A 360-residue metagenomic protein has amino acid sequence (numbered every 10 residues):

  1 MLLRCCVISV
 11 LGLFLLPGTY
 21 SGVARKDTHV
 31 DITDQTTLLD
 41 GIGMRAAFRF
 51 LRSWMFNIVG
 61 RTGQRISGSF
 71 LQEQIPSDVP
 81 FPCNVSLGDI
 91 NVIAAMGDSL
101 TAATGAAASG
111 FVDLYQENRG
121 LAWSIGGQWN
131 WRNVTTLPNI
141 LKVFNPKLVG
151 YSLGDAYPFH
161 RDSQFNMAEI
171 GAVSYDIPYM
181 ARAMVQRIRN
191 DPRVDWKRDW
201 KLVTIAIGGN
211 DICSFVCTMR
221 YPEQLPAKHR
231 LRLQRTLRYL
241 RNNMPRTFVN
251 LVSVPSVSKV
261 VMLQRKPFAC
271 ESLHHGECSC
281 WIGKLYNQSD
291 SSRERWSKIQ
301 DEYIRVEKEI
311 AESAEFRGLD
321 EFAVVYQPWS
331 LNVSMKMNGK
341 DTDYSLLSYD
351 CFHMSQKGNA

Functional and structural regions predicted by a protein language model:
L2-M96, L100-Y157, W196-D199: N-terminal secretory targeting modules
L16, S99-T101, I170-A172, G208-I212 (+4 more regions): Conserved beta-strand elements of beta-rich interaction domains across eukaryotes, especially beta-propellers
V92-T104, N139, S163-A168, K201-A206 (+3 more regions): Structural recognition of the beta-strand scaffold that forms the well-ordered cores of secreted hydrolase catalytic
G97-A108, P255-C270, W329-S334: Short, solvent-exposed beta-strand-terminating loops
T104-S109, I177-P178, S214-M219, V261-Q264 (+2 more regions): Short, solvent-exposed loop/turn and secondary-structure capping segments
G110-R232, R238: Conserved SGNH/GDSL esterase-like catalytic core that processes O-acyl groups on lipids and polysaccharides
K228, Q234, V260-V325, Q356-N359: Substrate-gating cap/lid alpha-helix
D343-A360: Histidine-centered active-site loop/cap adjacent to the catalytic His in serine esterases/O-acetyl transfer systems
